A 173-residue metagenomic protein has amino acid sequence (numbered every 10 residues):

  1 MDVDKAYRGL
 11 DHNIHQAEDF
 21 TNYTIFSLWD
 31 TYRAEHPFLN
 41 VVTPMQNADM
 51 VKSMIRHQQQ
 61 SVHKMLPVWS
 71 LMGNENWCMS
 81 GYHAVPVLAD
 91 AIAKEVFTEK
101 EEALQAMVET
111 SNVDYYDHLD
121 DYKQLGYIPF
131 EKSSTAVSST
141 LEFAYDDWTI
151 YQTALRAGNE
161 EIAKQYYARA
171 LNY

Functional and structural regions predicted by a protein language model:
M1-D2, D11-E18, Q58, V62 (+1 more regions): Structural motif corresponding to the C-terminal cap of alpha-helices
M1-Y23, T43, K94-V96: Function-dense linear segments that define catalytic or interfacial modules in macromolecule-processing proteins
T24-A154, Y167: Aromatic-rich carbohydrate-recognition surfaces in CAZymes
Y151, A157-Y173: Catalytic cores of carbohydrate-active enzymes
